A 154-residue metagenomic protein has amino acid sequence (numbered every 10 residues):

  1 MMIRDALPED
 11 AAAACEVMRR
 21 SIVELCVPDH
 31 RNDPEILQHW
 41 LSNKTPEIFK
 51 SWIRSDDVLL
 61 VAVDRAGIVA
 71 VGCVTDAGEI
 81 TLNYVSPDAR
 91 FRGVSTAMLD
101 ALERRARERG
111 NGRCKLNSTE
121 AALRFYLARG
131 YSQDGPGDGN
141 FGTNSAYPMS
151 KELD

Functional and structural regions predicted by a protein language model:
M1-A12, D154: Conserved N-terminal entry element of GNAT/NAT acetyltransferase domains
D5-P8, E16-D88, L99-A101, R105 (+1 more regions): Acetyl-CoA-dependent GNAT
G93: Glycine-rich phosphate-binding loop
A106-T119: Conserved GNAT acetyl-CoA-binding A-motif
K115-N117, S132-P148: Conserved catalytic-core motifs of GNAT/GCN5-like acyltransferases
Y126, Y131: Conserved active-site tyrosine of GNAT-family acetyltransferases
